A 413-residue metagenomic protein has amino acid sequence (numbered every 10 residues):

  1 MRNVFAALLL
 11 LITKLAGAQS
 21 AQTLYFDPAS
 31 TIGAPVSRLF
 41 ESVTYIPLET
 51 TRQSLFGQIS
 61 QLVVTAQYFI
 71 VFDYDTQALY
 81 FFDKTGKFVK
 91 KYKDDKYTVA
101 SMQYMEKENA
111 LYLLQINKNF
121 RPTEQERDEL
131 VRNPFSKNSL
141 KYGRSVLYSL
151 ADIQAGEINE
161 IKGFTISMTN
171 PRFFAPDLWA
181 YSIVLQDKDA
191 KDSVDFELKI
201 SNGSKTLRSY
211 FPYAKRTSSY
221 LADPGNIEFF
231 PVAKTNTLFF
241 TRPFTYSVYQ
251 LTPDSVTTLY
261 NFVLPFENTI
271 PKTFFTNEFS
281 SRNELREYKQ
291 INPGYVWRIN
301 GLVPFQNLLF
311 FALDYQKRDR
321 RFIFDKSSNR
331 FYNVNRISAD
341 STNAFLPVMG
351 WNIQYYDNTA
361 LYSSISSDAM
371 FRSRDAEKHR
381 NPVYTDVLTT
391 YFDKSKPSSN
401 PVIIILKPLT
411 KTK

Functional and structural regions predicted by a protein language model:
M1-V4, Q19: Positively charged n-region of N-terminal signal peptides that target proteins for export
A6-L10: Hydrophobic helical h-region of N-terminal Sec-dependent signal peptides in bacterial secretory/periplasmic proteins
T13-L15: N-terminal signal peptide c-region/cleavage motif recognized by signal peptidases
Q19-K413: Eukaryotic scaffold repeat domains enriched in small/polar residues
